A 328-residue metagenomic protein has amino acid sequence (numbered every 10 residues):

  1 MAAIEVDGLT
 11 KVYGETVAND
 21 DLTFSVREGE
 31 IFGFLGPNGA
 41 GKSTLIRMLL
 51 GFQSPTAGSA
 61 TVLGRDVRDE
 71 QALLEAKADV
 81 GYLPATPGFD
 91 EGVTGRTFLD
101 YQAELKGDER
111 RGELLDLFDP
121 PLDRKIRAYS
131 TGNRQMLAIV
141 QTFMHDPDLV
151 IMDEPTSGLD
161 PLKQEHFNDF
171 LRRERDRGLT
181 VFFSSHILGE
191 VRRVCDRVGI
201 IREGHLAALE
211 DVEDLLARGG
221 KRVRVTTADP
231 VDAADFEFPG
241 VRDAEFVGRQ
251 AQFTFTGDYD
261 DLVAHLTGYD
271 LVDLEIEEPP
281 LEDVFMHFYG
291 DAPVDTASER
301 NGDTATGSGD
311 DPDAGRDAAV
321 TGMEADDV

Functional and structural regions predicted by a protein language model:
A2-R202, A208: ABC transporter nucleotide-binding domains
D7, T226, V247, E275-E277: Solvent-exposed beta-strand sheet faces enriched in polar/charged residues
D21, G219, V241, L271-D273: A broad structural signal for short, well-ordered beta-strand segments within beta-sheet-rich domains
A72, D211, D261: Short acidic active-site motifs
L99, Q250, V272-D273: Short active-site oxyanion
N168-T254: ABC transporter nucleotide-binding domain
F255-V328: C-terminal coupling/interaction segments
